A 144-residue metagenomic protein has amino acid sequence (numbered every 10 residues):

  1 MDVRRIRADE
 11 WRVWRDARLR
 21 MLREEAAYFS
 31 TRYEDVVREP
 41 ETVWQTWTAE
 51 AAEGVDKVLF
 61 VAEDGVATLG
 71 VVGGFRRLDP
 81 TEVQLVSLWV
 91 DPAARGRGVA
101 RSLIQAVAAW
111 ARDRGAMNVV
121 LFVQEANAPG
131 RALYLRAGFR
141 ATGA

Functional and structural regions predicted by a protein language model:
M1, V71, A94, L133-Y134 (+1 more regions): Conserved hydrophobic/aromatic "anchor" residues that stabilize well-ordered secondary structure elements
A8-D9, V13-S87, D91-A93, I104-A106 (+1 more regions): Acetyl-CoA-dependent GNAT
P92-R95, L121-R131: Conserved beta-strand-loop-alpha-helix junction that forms the acyl-donor binding cleft
G98: Conserved G/P- and acidic residue-centered "switch" motifs that form tight phosphate/ATP-binding loops in soluble
I104, A111-F122: Conserved GNAT acetyl-CoA-binding A-motif
V120-V123, L135, R140-A144: Conserved catalytic-core motifs of GNAT/GCN5-like acyltransferases
